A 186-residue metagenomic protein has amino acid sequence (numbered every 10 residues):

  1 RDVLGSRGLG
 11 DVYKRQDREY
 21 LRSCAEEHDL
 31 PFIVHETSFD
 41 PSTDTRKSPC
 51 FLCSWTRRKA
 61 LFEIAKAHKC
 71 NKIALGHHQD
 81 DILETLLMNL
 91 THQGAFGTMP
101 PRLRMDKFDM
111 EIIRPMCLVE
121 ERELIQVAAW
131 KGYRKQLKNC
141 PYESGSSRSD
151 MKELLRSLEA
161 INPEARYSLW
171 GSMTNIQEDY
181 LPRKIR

Functional and structural regions predicted by a protein language model:
D2-Y13: Single conserved hydrophobic/aromatic residue that forms the stacking wall/gate of nucleotide- or nucleobase-binding
K14-Q16, T45-R46, T85-L87, D179-P182: Short, well-ordered secondary-structure micro-motifs
R15-R22, E121, I125: Short, surface-exposed alpha-helical segments at coil->helix boundaries
E19-D44, S144: A conserved beta-strand->alpha-helix junction
C24-E26, A65, A128: A generic structural signal for well-ordered alpha-helical segments
T43-T45, F51-E123, L169: Active-site adenylate/phosphate-handling loop in enzymes that bind or generate adenylated species
G97-R186: ATP/NTP-dependent adenylation/nucleotidyl-transfer catalytic domains that generate, transfer, or process NMP-activated
